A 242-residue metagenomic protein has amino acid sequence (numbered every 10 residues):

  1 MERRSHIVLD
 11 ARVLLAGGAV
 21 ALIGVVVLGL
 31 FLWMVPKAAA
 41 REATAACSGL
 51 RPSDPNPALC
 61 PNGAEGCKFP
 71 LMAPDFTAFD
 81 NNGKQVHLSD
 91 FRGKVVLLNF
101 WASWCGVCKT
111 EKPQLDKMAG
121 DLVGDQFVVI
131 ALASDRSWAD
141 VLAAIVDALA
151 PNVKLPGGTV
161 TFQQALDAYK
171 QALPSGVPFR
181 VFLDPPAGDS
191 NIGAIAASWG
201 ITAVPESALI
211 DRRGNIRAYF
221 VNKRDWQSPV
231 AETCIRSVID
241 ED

Functional and structural regions predicted by a protein language model:
M1-A73, A218-Y219, P229, S237 (+1 more regions): N-terminal targeting signals for export/organelle localization
C67-P70, D75-V96, A119-D121: A short beta-strand-turn-helix
N81, L88, L132, F182-P185: Conserved beta-strand termini and adjacent loop/short-helix elements that scaffold enzyme active sites in alpha/beta
R92-G93, F100-K117: Conserved redox-active cysteine motifs that mediate thiol-disulfide chemistry, especially di-cysteine Cys-X(1-2)-Cys
L97-L98, V129: Hydrophobic beta-strand anchors of alpha/beta hydrolase catalytic cores
K109-S175, P186-A196, T233: Structural microenvironment flanking redox-active thiols in thiol-disulfide oxidoreductases
T110, Y169-S237: Thiol/disulfide oxidoreductase modules built on the thioredoxin-like
